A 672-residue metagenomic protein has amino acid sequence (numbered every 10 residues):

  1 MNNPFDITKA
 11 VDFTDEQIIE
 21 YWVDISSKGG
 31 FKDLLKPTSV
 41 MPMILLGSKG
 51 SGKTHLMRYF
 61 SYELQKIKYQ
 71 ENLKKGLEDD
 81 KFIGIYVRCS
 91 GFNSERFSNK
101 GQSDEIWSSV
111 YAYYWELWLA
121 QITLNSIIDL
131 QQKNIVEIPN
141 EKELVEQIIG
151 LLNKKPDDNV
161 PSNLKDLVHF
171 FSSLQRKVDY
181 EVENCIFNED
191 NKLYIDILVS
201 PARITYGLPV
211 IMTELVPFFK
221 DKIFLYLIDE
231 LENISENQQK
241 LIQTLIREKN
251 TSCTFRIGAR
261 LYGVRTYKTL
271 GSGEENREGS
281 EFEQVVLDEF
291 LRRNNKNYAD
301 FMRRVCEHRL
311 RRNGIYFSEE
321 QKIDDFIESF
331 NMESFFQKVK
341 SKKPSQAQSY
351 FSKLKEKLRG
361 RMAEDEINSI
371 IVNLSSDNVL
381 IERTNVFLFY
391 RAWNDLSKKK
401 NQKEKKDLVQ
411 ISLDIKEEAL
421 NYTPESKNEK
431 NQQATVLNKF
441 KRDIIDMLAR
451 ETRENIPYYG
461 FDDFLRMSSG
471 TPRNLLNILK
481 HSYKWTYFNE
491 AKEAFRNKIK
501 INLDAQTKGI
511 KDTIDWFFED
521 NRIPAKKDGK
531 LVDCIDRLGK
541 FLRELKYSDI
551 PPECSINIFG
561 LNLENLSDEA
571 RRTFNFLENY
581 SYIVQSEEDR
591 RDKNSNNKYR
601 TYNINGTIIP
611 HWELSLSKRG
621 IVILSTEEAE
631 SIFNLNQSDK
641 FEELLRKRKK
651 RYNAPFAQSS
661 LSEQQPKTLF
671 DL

Functional and structural regions predicted by a protein language model:
M1-G30, I83-V87, C185-I228, E425-E451: Acidic/polar, low-complexity linker and loop regions
M1-V87, F97-K100, E105: Walker A/P-loop-proximal flanking segment of P-loop NTPase domains
P4, I44-M57, L215-F218, F224-K249 (+2 more regions): Conserved catalytic-core segments centered on acid/base and nucleophilic motifs
R58-T213, E275-K399, L413: P-loop NTPase nucleotide-binding core
F60, S90, G258-G263, P472: A short beta-strand-to-loop transition that corresponds to the Sensor-1 phosphate-sensing loop of AAA+ P-loop ATPases
E189-G258, G271-S272, S595-Y599: Conserved Walker B catalytic segment
K249-R293, T486-F518: Catalytic or ion-translocation cores adjacent to nucleophile or general acid/base/metal-coordination motifs in diverse
K343-L672: C-terminal leucine-rich, beta-strand-based interaction scaffolds used for sensing/assembly
